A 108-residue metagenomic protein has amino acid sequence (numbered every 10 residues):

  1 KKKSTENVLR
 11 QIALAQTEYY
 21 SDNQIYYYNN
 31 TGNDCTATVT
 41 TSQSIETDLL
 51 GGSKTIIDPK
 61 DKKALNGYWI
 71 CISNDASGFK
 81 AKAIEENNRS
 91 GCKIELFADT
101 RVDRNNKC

Functional and structural regions predicted by a protein language model:
K1-V8: Amphipathic alpha-helical segments typified by the pilin-like N-terminal helix that continues immediately C-terminal
V8-Q24: N-terminal alpha-helical signal peptides/signal-anchor transmembrane segments
S21-C108: Periplasmic/extracellular, small/polar-rich flexible segments of pilin-like filament-forming proteins
